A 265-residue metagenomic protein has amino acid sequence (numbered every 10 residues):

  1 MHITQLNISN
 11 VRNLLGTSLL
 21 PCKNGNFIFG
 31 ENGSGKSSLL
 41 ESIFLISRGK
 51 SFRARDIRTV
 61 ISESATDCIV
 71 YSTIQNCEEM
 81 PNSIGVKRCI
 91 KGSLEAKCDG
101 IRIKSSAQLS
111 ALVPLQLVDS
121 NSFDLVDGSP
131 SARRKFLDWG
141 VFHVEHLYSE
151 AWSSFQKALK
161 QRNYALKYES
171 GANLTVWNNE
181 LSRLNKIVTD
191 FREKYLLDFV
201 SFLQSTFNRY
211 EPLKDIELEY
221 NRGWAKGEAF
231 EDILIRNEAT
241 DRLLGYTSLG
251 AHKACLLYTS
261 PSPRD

Functional and structural regions predicted by a protein language model:
M1-L45, S260: Pre-Walker A-like glycine/lysine-rich segment at the N-terminus of P-loop NTPase domains
Q5-N7, S18, I69-T73, S83-G85 (+2 more regions): Beta-strand secondary-structure signal
L45-R48, Y164: Regular, well-ordered alpha-helical segments
R48-A132, V141-V144, Y148, V200 (+2 more regions): Nucleotide-state sensing region of NTPase/ATPase domains
S122-Y210, N221: An accessory alpha-helical subdomain
E193-L256: Amphipathic heptad-repeat alpha-helical coiled-coil/stalk segments that mediate oligomerization, filament/stalk
T259-D265: Conserved small/polar residues in nucleotide/adenosyl-binding loops
